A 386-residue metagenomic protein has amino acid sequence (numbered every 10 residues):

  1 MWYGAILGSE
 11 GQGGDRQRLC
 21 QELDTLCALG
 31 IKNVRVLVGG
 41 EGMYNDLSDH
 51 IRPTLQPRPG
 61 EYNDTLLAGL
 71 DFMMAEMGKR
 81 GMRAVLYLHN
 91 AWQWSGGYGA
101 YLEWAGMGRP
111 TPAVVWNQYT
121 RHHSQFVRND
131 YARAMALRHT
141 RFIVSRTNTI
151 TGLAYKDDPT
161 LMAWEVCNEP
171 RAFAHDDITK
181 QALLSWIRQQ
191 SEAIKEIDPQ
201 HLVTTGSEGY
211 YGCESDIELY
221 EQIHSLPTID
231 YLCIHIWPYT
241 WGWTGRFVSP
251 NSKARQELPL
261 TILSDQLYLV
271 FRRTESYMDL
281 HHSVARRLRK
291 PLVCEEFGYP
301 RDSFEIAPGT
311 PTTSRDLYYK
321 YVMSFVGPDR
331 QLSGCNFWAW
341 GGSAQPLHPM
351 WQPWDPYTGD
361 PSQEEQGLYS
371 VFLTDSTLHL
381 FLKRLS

Functional and structural regions predicted by a protein language model:
M1-R246, N251-P291, F297-L385: Active-site mouth of glycoside hydrolases
